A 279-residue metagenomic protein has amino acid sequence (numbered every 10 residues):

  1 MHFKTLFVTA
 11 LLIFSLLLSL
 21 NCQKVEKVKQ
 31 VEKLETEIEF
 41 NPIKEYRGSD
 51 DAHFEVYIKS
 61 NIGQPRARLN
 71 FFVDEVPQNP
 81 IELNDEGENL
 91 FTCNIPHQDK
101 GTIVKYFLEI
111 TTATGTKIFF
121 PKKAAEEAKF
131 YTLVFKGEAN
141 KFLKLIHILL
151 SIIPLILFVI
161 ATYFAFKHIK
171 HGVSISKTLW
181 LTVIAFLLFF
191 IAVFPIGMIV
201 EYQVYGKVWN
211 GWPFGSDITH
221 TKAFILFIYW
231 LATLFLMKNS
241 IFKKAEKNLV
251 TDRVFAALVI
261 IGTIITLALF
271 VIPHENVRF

Functional and structural regions predicted by a protein language model:
H2-S176, I184, L188, A192 (+2 more regions): Glycan-association/targeting regions that enable binding to alpha-glucans and other polysaccharides
S49, E75, L90, G197 (+2 more regions): Glycine-centered flexibility motif
F120-L143, I199-I218, N276-F279: Membrane-interface interhelical loops and short amphipathic "cap" helices that link adjacent transmembrane segments
F164, A192-K207, A232-L236: Membrane-helix exit/interface motif
I169-W180, Y205-W212: Short, flexible helix-coil boundary/hinge motifs
T178-V183, I218: Hydrophobic alpha-helical transmembrane segments
L187-G197, V271-R278: Hydrophobic alpha-helical transmembrane segments of integral membrane proteins
K207-G215, T219-F279: Generic detector of multi-pass transmembrane helix bundles and their immediately adjacent loops in polytopic membrane
